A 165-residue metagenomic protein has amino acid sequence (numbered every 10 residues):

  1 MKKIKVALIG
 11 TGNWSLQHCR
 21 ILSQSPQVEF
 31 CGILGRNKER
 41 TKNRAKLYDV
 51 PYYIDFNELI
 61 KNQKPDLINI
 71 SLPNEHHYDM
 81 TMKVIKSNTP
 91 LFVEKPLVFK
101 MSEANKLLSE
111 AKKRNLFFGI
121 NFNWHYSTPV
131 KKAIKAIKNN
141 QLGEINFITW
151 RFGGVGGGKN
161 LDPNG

Functional and structural regions predicted by a protein language model:
M1-Y48: N-terminal Rossmann-like dinucleotide-binding module
S25-P26, N62, S127: Acidic-histidine catalytic/liganding microenvironments
G32, D66-L67, F147: Short, Asp-centered acidic motifs that coordinate Mg2+ and/or phosphate in catalytic or ligand-binding sites
P51-E110: Beta-loop-alpha module in the N-terminal Rossmann-like domain of NAD(P)-dependent dehydrogenases, especially those
N105-W124, E144-I148: Rossmann-fold dehydrogenase core element
W124-G165: Predominantly a Rossmann-like dinucleotide-binding segment in NAD(P)-dependent oxidoreductases
